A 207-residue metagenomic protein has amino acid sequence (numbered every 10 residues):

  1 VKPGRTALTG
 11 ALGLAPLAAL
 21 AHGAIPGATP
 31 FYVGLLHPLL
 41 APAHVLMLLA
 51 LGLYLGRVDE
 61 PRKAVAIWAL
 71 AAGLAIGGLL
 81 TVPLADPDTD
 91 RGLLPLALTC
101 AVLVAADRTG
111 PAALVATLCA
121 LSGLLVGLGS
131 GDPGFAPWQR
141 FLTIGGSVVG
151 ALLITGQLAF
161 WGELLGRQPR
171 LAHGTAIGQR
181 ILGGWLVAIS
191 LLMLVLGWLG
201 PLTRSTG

Functional and structural regions predicted by a protein language model:
K2-A11, L17-G207: Membrane metalloprotein/metal-transporter helix-bundle signature
